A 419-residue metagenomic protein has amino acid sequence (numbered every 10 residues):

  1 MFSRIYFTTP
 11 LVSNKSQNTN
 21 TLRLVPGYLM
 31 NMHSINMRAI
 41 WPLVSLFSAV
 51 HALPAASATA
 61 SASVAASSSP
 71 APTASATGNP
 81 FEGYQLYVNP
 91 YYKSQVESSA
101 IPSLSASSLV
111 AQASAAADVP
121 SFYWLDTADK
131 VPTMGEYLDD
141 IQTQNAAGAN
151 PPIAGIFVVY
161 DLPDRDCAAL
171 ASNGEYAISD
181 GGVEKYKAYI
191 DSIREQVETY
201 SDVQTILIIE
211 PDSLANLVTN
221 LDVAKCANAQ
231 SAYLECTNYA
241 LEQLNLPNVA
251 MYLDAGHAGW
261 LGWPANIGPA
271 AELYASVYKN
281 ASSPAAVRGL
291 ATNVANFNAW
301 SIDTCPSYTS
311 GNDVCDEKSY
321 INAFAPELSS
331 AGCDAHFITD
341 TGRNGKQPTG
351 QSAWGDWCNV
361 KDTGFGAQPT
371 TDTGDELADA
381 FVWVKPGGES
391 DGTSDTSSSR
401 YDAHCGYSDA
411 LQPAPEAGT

Functional and structural regions predicted by a protein language model:
M1-Y6, P10, T21-A58: Fungal secretory targeting signals
A52-T77: Fungal extracellular Ser/Thr-rich, low-complexity intrinsically disordered regions
P80-T199, P386-D402, G406-D409: N-terminal carbohydrate-binding/catalytic regions of secreted carbohydrate-active enzymes
Q85-Y87, Y123-L125, A154-V159, Q204-E210 (+6 more regions): Structural recognition of the beta-strand scaffold that forms the well-ordered cores of secreted hydrolase catalytic
I101-A111, P247, L261-G406: Surface-exposed substrate-engagement region within the catalytic domains of secreted or surface-exposed extracellular
P120, L125-D126, D180, L217-A229 (+2 more regions): Surface-exposed cleft-lining segments at the edges of enzyme active sites
M134-Y137, Y189, I193, Y233-C236 (+6 more regions): Stable alpha-helical elements in mature extracytoplasmic
Q142-D254, P269-S276, P284-A286: Substrate-binding cleft of extracellular glycoside hydrolase catalytic domains
